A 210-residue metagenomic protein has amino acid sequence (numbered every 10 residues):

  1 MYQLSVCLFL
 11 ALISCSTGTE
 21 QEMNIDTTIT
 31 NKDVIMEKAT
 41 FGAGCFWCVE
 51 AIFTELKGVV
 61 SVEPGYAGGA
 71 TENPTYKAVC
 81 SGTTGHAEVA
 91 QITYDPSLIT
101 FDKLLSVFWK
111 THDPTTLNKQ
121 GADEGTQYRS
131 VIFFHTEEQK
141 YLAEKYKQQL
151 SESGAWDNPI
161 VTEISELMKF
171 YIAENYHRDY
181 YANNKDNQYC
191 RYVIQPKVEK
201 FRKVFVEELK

Functional and structural regions predicted by a protein language model:
Q3-S14: Bacterial N-terminal signal peptides
C15-K210: Flexible coil/turn and secondary-structure edge motifs
